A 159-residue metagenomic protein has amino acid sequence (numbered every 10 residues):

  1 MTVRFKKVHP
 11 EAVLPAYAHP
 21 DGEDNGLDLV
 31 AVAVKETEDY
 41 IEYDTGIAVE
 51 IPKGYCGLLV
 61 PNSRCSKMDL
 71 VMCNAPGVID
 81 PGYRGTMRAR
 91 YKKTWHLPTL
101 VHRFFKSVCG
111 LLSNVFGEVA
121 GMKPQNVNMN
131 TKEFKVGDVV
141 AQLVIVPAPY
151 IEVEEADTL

Functional and structural regions predicted by a protein language model:
M1-L159: DUTPase catalytic domain/fold
